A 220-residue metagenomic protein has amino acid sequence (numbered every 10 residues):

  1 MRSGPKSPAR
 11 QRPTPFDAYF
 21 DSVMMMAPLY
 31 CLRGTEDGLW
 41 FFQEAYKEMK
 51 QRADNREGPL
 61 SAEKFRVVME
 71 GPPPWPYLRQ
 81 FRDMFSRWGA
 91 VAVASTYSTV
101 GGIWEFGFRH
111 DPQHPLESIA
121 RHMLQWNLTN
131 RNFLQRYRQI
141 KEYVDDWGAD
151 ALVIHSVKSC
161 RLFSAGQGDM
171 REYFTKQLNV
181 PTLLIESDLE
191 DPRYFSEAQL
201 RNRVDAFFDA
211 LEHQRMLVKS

Functional and structural regions predicted by a protein language model:
M1-A92, T96-Y97, I103: A charged, amphipathic alpha-helical module
G71-P73, K158, D188: Residue-level signal for short, function-critical loop segments
P73-I140: Redox- and metal-dependent alpha/beta enzyme cores, enriched for Fe-S-associated oxidoreductases and cofactor-handling
R131-G148, G166-D169: A short, acidic, amphipathic alpha-helical segment used as a generic capping/interface helix at domain edges
A149-K158: Acidic beta-strand-to-loop metal/phosphate-binding motif
C160-G166: Glycine/threonine-rich flexible loop motifs
G168-S220: Peripheral docking tails and interdomain loops at the edges of cofactor- or intermediate-handling domains
